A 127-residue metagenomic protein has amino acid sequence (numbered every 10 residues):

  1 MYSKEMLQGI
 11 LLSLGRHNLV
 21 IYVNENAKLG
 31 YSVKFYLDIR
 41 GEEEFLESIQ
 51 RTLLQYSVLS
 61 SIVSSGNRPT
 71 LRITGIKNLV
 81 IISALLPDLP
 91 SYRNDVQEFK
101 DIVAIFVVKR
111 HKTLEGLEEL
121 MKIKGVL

Functional and structural regions predicted by a protein language model:
M1-L127: Internal intein/HINT superfamily modules and their associated LAGLIDADG
